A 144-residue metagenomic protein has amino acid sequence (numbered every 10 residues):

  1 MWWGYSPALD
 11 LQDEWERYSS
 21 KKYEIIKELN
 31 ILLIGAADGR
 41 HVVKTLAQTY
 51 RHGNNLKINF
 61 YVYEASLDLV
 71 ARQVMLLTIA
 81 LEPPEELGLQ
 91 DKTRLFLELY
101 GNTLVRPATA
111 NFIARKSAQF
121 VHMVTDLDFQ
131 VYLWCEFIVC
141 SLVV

Functional and structural regions predicted by a protein language model:
M1-R51, E64-P84, R94-Y100: N-terminal charged/capping segments associated with class I S-adenosyl-L-methionine
Y50-V144: Class I S-adenosyl-L-methionine-dependent methyltransferase module
